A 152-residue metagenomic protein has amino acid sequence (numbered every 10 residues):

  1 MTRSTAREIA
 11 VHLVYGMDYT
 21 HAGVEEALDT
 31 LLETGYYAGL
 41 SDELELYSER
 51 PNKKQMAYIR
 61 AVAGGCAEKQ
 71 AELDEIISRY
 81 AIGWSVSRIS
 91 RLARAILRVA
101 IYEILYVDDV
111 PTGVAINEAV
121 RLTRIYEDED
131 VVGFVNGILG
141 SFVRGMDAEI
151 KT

Functional and structural regions predicted by a protein language model:
M1-V132, N136-T152: N-terminal interaction/assembly modules
